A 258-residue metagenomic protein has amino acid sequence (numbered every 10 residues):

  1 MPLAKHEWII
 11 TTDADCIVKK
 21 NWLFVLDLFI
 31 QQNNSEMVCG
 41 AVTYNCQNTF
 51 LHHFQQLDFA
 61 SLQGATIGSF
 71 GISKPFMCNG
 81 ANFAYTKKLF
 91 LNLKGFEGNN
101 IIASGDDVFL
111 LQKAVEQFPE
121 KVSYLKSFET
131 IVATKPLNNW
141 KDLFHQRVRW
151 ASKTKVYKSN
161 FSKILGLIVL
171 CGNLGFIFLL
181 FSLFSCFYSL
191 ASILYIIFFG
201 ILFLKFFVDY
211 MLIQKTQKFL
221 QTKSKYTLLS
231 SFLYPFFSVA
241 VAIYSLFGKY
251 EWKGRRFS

Functional and structural regions predicted by a protein language model:
M1-P2, L111: Short, conserved alpha-helix that lines the donor NDP-sugar binding/gating region of sugar-transfer enzymes
I9: Short aromatic/hydrophobic "clamp" motif used to bind/position activated sugar donors
T12, V25-E97, A151, S224-S238 (+1 more regions): Long helical/loop segments within the catalytic core of UDP-sugar-dependent glycosyltransferases, especially the large
D13-I17: The conserved acidic donor/metal-binding loop of glycosyltransferases
N21-L23: Acidic donor-diphosphate engagement hotspot in glycosyltransferases and nucleotidyltransferases that stabilizes
I30-Q63, L91, E97-S162: Catalytic donor/gating beta->alpha subdomain of glycosyltransferases that bind UDP-sugars
L165-K249: Membrane-embedded multi-pass helical conduit in multi-pass membrane proteins, especially envelope-biosynthetic
